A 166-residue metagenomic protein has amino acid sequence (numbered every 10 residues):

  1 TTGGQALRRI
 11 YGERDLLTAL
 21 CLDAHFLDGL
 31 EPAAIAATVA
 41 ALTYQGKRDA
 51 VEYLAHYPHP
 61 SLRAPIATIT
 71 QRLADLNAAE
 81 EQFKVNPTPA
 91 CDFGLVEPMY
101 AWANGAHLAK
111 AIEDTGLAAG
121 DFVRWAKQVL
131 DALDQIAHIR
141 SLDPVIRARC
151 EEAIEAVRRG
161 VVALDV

Functional and structural regions predicted by a protein language model:
T1-A33: Accessory beta->alpha helical hairpin/"wing" motif in late/C-terminal subdomains of nucleic-acid enzymes
A36-V166: Acidic, serine/threonine- and proline-rich low-complexity intrinsically disordered segments
